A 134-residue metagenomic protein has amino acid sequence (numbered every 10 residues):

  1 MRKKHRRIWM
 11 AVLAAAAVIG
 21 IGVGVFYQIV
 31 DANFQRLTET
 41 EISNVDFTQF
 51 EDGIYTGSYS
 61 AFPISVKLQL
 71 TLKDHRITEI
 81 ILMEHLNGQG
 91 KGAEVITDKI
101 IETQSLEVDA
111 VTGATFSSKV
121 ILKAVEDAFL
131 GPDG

Functional and structural regions predicted by a protein language model:
M1-K67, T71-G134: Intrinsically disordered terminal and processing segments
